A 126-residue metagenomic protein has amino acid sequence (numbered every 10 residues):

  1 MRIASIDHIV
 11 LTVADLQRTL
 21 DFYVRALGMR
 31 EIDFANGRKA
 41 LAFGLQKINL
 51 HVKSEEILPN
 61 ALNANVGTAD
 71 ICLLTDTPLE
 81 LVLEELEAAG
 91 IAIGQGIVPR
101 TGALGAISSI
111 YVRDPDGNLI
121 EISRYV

Functional and structural regions predicted by a protein language model:
M1-I6, R30-T77, L81-R113, Y125-V126: Vicinal oxygen chelate
R18-T19, P78: Short phosphate-engaging motifs
T19-V24, L86, G117: Conserved active-site tyrosine of GNAT-family acetyltransferases
L119-I122: Short glycine-/small-residue motifs
